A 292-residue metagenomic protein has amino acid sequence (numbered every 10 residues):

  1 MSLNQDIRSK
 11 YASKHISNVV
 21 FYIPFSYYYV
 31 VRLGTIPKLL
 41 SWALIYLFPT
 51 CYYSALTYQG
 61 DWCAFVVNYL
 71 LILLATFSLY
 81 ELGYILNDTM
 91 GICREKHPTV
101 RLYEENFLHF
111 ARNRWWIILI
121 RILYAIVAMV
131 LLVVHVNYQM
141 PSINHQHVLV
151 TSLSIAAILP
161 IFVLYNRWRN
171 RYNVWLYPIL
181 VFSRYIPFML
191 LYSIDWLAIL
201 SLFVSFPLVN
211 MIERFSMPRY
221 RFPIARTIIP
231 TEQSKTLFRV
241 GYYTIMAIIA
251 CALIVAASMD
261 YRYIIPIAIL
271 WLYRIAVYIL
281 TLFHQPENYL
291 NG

Functional and structural regions predicted by a protein language model:
M1-N87, R114-Y124, V277-T281: Topogenic membrane-insertion module of multi-pass membrane proteins
M1-S9, S17, R32-I36, A156-G292: C-terminal membrane-associated helical module and adjoining short loops/tails
K10-Y27, T89-A111, S216-T231: Cytosolic, membrane-interface loops and tails of multi-pass inner-membrane proteins
P37-W42, P98-I143, Y185-P187: Multi-pass membrane catalytic core of lipid/isoprenoid biosynthesis enzymes
C51-L74, V127-V150, R184-V204, C251-I265: Helix-coil boundary and interhelical linker segments in multi-pass alpha-helical membrane proteins
N68-L79, D88, R101, L108 (+1 more regions): Membrane-anchoring hydrophobic segments
A75-R94, L208-R214: Active-site alpha-helical segments that house and flank conserved acidic catalytic motifs for diphosphate chemistry
I92, F110-I122, M140-Y177: Phosphate-ester processing/binding pockets and catalytic centers
